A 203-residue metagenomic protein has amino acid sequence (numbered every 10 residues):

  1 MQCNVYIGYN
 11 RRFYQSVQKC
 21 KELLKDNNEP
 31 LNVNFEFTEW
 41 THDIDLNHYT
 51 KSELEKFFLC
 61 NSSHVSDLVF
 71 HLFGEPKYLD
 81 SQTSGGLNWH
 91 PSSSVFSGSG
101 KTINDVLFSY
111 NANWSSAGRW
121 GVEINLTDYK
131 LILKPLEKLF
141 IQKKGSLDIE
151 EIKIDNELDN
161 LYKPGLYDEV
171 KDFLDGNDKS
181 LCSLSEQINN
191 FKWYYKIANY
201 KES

Functional and structural regions predicted by a protein language model:
C3-I7, R11-D80: Predominantly a Rossmann-like dinucleotide-binding segment in NAD(P)-dependent oxidoreductases
N4, K171-S203: C-terminal helix-rich "cap/oligomerization" subdomain common to oxidoreductases
Q15, K19-E22, L68, S97 (+3 more regions): Alpha-helical elements of Rossmann-like donor-binding domains used by nucleotide-donor carbohydrate transfer enzymes
E53-L59, K153-P164: A short glycine-threonine-serine/GTX helix/turn-capping micro-motif
C60-K138, V170-N177: Contiguous beta-strand/loop segments that form the cofactor/metal-binding neighborhood of enzyme cores
G118-E123, Q142-L147, E151-I152: A short, polar/proline- and glycine-enriched secondary-structure boundary/capping micro-motif
L133, N156-K171, C182: Active-site loop of classical SDR/Rossmann-like NAD(P)-dependent oxidoreductases, centered on the catalytic Tyr-X3-Lys
